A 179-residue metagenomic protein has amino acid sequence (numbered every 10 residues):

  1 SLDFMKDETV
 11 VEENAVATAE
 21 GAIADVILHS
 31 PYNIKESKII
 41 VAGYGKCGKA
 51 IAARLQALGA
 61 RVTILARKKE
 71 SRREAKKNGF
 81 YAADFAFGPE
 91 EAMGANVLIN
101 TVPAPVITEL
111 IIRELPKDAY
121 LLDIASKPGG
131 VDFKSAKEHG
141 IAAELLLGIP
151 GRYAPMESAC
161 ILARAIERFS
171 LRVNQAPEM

Functional and structural regions predicted by a protein language model:
S1-E36, A165-R168, R172: Glycine/serine-rich phosphate-binding loop and adjoining beta1-alpha1 elements at the start of nucleotide-handling
E13-G21, E70, V131, E157 (+1 more regions): Conserved active-site and cofactor/substrate-binding residues in soluble primary-metabolism enzymes
A24-Y32, A60, F80-Y81, V97 (+3 more regions): Generic secondary-structure signature for well-ordered alpha-helical cores
K35-Q56: Glycine-rich adenosine-cofactor-binding loop
C47, E70-S71, K127: Conserved Rossmann-like nucleotide-cofactor binding loop
L58-N78: NAD(P)-binding Rossmann-fold cofactor-contacting core
A75-G151: Rossmann-like adenosine-cofactor binding region
E144-M179: C-terminal helix-to-coil terminal segments
